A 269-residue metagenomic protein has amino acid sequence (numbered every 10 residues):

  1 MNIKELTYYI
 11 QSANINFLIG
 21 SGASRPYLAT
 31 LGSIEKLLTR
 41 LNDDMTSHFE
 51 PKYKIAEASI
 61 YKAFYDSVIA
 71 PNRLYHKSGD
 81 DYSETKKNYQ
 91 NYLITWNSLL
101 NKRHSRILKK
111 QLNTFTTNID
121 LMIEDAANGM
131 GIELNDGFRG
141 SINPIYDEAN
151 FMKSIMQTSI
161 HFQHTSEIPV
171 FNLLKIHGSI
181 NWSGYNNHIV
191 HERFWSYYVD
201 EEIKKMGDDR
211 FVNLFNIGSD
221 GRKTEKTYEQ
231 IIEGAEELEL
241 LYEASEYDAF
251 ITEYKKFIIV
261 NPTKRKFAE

Functional and structural regions predicted by a protein language model:
M1-R139, N143, S166-P169, L174-H177 (+1 more regions): Gly/serine-rich nucleotide phosphate-binding loop at the start of the catalytic core of nucleotide/ADP-ribose-handling
Y89, A268-E269: A conditional alpha-helix N-cap/helix-loop micro-motif detector
L108-F267: Extended, H/D-rich, highly charged conserved domains that either
